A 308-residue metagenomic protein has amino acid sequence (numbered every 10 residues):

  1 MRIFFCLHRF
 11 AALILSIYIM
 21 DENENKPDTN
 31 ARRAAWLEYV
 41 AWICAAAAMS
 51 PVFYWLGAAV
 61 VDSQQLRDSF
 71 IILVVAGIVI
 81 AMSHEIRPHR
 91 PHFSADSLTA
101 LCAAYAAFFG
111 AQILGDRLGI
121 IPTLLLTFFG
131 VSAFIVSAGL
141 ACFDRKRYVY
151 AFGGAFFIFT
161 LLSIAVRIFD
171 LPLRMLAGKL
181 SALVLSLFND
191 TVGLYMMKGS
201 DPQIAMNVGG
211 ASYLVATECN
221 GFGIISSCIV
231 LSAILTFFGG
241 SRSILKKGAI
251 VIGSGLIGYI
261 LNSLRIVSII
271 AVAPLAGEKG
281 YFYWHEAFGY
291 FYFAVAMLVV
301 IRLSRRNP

Functional and structural regions predicted by a protein language model:
M1-I19: N-terminal amphipathic/basic-hydrophobic helices that include classical n-h-c signal peptides and signal-anchor
D21-P308: Hydrophobic N-terminal alpha-helices or hydrophobic patches in metabolic proteins across all domains of life
